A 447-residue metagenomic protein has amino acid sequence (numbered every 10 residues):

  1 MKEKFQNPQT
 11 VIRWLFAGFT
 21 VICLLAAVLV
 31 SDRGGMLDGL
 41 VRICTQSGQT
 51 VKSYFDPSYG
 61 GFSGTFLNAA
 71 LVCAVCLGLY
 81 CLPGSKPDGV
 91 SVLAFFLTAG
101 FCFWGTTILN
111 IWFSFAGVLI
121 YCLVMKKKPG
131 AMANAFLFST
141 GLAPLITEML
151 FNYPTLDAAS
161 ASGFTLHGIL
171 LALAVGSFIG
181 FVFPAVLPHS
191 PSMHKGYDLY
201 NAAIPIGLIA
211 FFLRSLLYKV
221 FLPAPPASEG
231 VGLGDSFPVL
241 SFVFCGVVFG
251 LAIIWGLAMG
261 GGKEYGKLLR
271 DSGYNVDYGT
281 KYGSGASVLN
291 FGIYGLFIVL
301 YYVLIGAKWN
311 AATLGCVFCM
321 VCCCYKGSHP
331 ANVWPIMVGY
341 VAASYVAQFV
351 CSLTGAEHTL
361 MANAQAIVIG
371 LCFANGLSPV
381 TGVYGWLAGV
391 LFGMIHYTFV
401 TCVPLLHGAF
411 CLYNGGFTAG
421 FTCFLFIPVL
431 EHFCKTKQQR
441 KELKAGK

Functional and structural regions predicted by a protein language model:
M1-T106, F249-E264, G283-V288, L296-Y302 (+5 more regions): N-terminal signal-anchor module of multipass membrane proteins
F5-T10, K127, S139, A143-S241 (+3 more regions): Membrane-interface helix-loop-helix junctions at boundaries between adjacent transmembrane segments
S58-A70, C102-W112, F164-F178, V243-C245 (+2 more regions): Structural signature of hydrophobic alpha-helical transmembrane segments
L82-P83, A99-T106, L119-M132, F136 (+4 more regions): Hydrophobic alpha-helical bundle architecture
V90, G261-Q348: Transmembrane helical segments that form the transport core of multi-pass membrane transport proteins
G176-H189, N201, N363-R440: C-terminal transmembrane helix pair
A203, V231-G234, R270-N275, T436-K447: Short, highly charged, low-complexity non-transmembrane loops/tails of multi-pass membrane proteins
G256-K267, V429-A445: Membrane-interface capping segments at transmembrane-helix boundaries
